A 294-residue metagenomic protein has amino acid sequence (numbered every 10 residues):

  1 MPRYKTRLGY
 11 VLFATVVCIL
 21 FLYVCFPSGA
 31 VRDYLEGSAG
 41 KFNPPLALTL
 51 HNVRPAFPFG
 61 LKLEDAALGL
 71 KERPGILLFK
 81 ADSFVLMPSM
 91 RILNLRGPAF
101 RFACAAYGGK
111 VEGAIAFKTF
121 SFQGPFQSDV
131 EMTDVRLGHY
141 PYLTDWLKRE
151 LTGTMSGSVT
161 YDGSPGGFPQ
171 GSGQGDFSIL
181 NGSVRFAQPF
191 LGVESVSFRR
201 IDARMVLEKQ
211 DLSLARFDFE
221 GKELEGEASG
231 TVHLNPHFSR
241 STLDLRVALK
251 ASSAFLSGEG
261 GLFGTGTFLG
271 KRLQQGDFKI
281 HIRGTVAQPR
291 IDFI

Functional and structural regions predicted by a protein language model:
G9-V24: Hydrophobic membrane-insertion alpha-helices, especially the h-region of bacterial N-terminal signal peptides
L22-A106: Terminal hydrophobic membrane-targeting helix
P45-A47, R73-L86, A103-A114, G138-D162 (+3 more regions): Amphipathic hydrophobic-ligand
E64-G69, E131-G138, I179-V184, K250-S252: Generic short beta-strand segments
A66, F84, S89, G109 (+4 more regions): Solvent-exposed loop/turn tips at the surfaces of repeat/solenoid architectures
K71-L93, F168, Q174-D211, A254-R290: Beta-propeller and related beta-repeat scaffolds in trafficking/envelope systems
F100, G109, L137-Y142, A187-P189 (+7 more regions): Acidic, Ser/Thr- and Pro/Gly-rich intrinsically disordered regions that function as phosphorylation-regulated
